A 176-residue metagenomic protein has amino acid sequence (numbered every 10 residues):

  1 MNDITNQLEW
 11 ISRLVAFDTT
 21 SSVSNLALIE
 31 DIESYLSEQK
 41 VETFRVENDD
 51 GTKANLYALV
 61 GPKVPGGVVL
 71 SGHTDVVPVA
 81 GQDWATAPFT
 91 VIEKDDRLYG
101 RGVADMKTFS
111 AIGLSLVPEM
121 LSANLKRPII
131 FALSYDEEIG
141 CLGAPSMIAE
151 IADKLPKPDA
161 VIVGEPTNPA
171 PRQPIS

Functional and structural regions predicted by a protein language model:
M1-V103, S122-L125: Acidic/His- and Gly-rich active-site-bordering loop/insert found across diverse amide/peptide-bond hydrolases
W10, G61, L116, S146-M147: Short alpha-helical scaffold segments that flank and stabilize functional sites
D95-L98, T108-S115, L121-S176: Fold-level recognition of mixed alpha/beta catalytic cores in primary-metabolism enzymes, strongest
